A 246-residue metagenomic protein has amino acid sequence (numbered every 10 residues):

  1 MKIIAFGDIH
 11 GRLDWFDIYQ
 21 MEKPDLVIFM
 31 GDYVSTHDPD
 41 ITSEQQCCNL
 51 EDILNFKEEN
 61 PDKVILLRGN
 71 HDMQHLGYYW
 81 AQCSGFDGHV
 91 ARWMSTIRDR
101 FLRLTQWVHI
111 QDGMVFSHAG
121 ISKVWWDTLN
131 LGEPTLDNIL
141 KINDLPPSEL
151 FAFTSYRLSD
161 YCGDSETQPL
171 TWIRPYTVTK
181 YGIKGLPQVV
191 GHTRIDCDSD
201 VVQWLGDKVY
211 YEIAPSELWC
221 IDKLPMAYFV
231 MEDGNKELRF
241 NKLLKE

Functional and structural regions predicted by a protein language model:
M1, K23-L26, P61-K63, D112 (+1 more regions): A general structural motif
M1, Y19-Q20, K57-E59, W107-I110 (+2 more regions): A short acidic-Thr-Gly-centered motif at the start of a beta-strand
A5-G7, V27-G31, I65-N70, F116-S117 (+3 more regions): Active-site neighborhood of phospho(di)ester-bond hydrolases with catalytic His/Asp-centered motifs
F6, G11-I97: Core catalytic region of metal-dependent phosphoesterases/phosphodiesterases, especially metallo-beta-lactamase-like
H10-W15, S35-H37, H71-G77, S122-V124 (+3 more regions): Active-site environment of divalent metal-dependent phosphoester hydrolases
D14-F16, E51-I53, L102-R103, I173-V178: A generic local structural motif
G88, R92, Q106, Q111-G182: Active-site-proximal loop/helix segment associated with metal-binding centers of metalloenzymes
I173-L243: Conserved beta-sheet core of the metallophosphoesterase superfamily
